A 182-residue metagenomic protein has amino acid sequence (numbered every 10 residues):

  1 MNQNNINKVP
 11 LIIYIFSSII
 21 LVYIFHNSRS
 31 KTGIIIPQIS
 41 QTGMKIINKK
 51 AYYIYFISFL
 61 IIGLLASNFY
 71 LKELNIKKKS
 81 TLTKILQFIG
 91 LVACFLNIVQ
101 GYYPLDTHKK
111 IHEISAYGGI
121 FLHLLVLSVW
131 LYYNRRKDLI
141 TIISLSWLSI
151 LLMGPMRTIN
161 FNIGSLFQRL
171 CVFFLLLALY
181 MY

Functional and structural regions predicted by a protein language model:
M1-I76: N-terminal topogenic module of multi-pass integral membrane proteins
N2-I6, L71-K84, Y132-I140, F161-N162: Membrane-interface helix-boundary motifs at transmembrane edges
V22, V92-V99, W147-R157: Aromatic-anchored segments of alpha-helical transmembrane domains
Y23, L64-S67, I98, S128 (+1 more regions): Hydrophobic residues within the alpha-helical transmembrane core of Major Facilitator Superfamily
H26-N27, E73-N75, G101-T107, Y133 (+1 more regions): Juxtamembrane "helix-exit" motif on the non-cytosolic side of transmembrane helices
S40, K49-L60, E113-H123, S165-L175: Alpha-helical transmembrane segments of polytopic membrane proteins
G90-N134: Membrane-proximal helix-loop-helix units in multi-pass membrane proteins
L131-Y182: Terminal transmembrane helical module of multi-pass membrane proteins
